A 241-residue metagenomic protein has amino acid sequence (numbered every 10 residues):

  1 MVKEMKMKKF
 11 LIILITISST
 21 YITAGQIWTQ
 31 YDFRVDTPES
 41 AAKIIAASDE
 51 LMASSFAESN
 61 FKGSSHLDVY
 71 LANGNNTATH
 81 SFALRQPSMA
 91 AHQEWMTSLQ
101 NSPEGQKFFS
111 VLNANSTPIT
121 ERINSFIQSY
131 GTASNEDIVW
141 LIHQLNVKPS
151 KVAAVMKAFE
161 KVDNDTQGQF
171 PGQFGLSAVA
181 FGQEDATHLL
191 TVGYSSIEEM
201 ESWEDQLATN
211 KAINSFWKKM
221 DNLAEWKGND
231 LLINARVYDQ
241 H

Functional and structural regions predicted by a protein language model:
M1-K6: Short, Lys/Arg-enriched N-terminal segments with co-localized hydrophobic residues within the first ~10-30 amino acids
K9-S19: Sec-dependent N-terminal signal peptides
T23-N214, K218-H241: Short S/T/G/P-rich N-terminal loop/turn motif that feeds into the first structured element of a domain
